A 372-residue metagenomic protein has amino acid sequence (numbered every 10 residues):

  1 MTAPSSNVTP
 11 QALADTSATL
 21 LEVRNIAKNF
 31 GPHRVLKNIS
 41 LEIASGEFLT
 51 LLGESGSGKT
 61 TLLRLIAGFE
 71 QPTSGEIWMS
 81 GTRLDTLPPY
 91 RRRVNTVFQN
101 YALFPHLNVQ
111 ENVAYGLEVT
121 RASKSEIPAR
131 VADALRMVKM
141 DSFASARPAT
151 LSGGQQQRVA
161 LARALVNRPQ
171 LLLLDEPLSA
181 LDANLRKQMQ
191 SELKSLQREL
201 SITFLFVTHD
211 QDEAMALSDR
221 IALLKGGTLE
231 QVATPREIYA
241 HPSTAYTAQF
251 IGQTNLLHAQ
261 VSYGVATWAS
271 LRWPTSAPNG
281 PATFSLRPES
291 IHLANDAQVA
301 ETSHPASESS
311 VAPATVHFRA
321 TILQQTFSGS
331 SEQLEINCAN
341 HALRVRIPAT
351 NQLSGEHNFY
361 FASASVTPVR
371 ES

Functional and structural regions predicted by a protein language model:
F48, L87-Y246: ABC ATPase nucleotide-binding domains
L52-E54: The feature captures the beta-strand-to-loop junction immediately N-terminal to the Walker
A67: Helix-to-loop junction immediately C-terminal to a conserved catalytic motif
T73-E76, G226: Conserved coupling/switch loops of ABC nucleotide-binding domains, chiefly the family-specific signature
G75-R83: Conserved ABC transporter NBD signature motif
S243-L323, E335-N351: ATPase nucleotide-binding modules
